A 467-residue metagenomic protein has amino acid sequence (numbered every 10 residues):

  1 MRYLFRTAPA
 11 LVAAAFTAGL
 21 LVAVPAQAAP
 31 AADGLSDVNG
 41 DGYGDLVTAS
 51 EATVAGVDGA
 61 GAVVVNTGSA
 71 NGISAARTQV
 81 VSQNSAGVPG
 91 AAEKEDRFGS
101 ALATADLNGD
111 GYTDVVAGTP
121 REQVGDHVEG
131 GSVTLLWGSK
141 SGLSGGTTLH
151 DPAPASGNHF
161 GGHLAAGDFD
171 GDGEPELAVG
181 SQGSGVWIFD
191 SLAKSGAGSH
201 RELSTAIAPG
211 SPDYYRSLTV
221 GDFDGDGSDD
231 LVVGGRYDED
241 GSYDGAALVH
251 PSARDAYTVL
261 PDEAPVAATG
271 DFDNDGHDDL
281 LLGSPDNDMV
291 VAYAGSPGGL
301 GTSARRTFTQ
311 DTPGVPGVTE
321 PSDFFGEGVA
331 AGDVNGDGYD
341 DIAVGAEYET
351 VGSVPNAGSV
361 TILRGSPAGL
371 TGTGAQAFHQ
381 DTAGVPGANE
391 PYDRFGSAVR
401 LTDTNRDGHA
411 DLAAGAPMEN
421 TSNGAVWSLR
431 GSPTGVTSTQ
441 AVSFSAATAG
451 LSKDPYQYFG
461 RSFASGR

Functional and structural regions predicted by a protein language model:
Y3-L11, F16-G34, T67-R97, L135-H159 (+5 more regions): Blade-edge motifs of beta-propeller repeat domains
A29-G44, A49, G99-Y112, G161-F169 (+5 more regions): Beta-propeller blade termini
G40-A49, G109-P120, G171-G180, G225-G234 (+3 more regions): Acidic/hydrophobic-patterned starts of short beta strands in beta-sheet-rich repeat architectures
L46-T48, V63-N66, V81, F98 (+18 more regions): Hydrophobic strand positions within the blades of repeat-based beta-sheet folds
A52-G56, R121-D126, G183-G185, R236-G241 (+3 more regions): Short glycine/acidic-enriched loop and turn motifs that connect beta-strands
D96-L149, S156-S184: A generic tandem-repeat structural signature
Y214, F223-R236, Y243-L248, S252-V291 (+1 more regions): Long, internal scaffold/assembly segments composed of regular secondary structure
V344, N356, T361-L363, R400 (+2 more regions): Loop/turn-rich, solvent-exposed surfaces of beta-rich toroidal or solenoidal domains
